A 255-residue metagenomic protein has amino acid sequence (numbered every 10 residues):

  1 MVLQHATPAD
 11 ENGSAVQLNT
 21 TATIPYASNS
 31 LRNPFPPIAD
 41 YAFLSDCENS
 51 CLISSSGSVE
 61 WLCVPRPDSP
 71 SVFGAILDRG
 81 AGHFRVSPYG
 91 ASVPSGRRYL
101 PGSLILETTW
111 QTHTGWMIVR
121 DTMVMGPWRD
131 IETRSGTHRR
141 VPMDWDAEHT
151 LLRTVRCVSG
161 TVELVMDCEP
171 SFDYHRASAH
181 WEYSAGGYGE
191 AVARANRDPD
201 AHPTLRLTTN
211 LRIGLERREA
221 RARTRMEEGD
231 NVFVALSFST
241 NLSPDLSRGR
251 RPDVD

Functional and structural regions predicted by a protein language model:
V2-S87, S92-T122: Beta-strand-rich N-terminal accessory domains
L3-A22, Y26-S28, M123-D255: Acidic/polar, glycine-enriched structural segments that form the non-catalytic walls/loops of the carbohydrate-binding
